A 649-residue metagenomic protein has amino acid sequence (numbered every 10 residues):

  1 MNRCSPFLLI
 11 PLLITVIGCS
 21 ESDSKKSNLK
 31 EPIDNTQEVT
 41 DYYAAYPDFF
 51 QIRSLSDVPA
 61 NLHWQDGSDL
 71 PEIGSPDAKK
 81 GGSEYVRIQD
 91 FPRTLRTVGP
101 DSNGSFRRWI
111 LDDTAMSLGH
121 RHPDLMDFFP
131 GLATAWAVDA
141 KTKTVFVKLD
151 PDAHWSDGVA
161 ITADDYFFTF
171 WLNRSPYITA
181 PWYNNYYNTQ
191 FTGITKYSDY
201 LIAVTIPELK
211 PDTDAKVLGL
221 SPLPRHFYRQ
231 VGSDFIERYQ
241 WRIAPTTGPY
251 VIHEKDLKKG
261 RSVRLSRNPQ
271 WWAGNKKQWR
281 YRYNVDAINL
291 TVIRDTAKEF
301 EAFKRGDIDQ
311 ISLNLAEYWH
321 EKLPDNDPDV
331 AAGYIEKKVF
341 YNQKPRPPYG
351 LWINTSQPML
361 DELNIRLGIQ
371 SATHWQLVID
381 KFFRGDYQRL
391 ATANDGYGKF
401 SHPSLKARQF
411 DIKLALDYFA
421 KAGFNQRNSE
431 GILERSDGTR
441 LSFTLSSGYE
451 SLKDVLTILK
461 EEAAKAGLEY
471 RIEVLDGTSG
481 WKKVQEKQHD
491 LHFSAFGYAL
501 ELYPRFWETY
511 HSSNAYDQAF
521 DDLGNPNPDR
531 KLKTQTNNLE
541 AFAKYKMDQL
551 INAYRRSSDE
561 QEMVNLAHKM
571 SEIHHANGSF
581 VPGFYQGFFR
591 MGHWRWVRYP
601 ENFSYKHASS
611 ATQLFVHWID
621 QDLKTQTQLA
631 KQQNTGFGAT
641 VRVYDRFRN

Functional and structural regions predicted by a protein language model:
S22-D23, S27-L29, S175-A180, I194 (+6 more regions): Extracellular/periplasmic solute-recognition and catalytic clefts
K26, K30-N35, G67-S68, G260-V263 (+4 more regions): Detector for C-terminal structural segments
Q51-L55, P59-E72, G81-A140, W171 (+1 more regions): N-terminal lobe/hinge region of extracytoplasmic solute-binding protein
D77-K79, Y183-G232, R238-Q240, P249-D256: Surface-exposed binding/hinge segments that line and control ligand-binding clefts or catalytic entry sites
Y85, T162-T169, L201-T205, P249 (+7 more regions): Alpha-helical secondary-structure segments
P100-S105, W109-M116, H120-D124, L218-A287 (+3 more regions): Gly/Pro-rich hinge or "lid" segments in bacterial periplasmic/extracellular proteins
T134-T179, A203, E299-A302, M359-D361 (+1 more regions): Aromatic- and charge-enriched surface segment that lines or borders ligand/interaction sites
D150, R238-W241, W271-N326, E469-R471 (+1 more regions): Ligand-site clamp/hinge motif
